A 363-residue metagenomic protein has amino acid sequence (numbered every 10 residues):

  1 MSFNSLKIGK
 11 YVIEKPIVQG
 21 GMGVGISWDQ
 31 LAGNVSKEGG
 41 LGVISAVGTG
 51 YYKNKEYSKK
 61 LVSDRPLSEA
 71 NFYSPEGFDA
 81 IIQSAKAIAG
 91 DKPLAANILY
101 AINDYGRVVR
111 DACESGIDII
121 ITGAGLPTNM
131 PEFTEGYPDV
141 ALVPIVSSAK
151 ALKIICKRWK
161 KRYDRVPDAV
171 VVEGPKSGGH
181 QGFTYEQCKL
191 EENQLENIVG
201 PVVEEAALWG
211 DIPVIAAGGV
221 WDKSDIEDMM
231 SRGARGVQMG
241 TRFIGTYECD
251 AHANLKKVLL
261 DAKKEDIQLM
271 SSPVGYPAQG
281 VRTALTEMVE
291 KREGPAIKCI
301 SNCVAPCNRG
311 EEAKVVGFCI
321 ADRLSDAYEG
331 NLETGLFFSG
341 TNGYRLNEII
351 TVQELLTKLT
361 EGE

Functional and structural regions predicted by a protein language model:
M1-W209: Active-site entrance/lid segments in N-terminal catalytic domains of soluble metabolic enzymes
V18, S177-I215, W221-E363: Conserved active-site-proximal phosphate/metal-binding subdomains
I26, V220-W221: Residue-level detector of alpha-helix initiation sites
M130, A216-A217: Short, surface-exposed recognition loops or helix-turn segments adjacent to catalytic cores
